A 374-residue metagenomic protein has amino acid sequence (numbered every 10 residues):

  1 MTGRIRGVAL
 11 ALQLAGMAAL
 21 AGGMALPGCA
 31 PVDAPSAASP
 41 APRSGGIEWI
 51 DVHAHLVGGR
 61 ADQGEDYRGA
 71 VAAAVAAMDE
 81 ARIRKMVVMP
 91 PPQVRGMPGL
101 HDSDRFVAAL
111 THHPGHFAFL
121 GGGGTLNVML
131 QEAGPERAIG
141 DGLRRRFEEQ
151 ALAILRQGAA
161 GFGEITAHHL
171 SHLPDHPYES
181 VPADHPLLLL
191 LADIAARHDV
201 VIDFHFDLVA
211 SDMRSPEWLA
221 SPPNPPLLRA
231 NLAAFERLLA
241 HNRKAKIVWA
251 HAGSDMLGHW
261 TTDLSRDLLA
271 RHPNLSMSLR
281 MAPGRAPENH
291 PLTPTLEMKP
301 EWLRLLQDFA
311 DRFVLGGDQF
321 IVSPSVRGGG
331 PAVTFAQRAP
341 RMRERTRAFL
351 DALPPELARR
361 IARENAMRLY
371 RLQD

Functional and structural regions predicted by a protein language model:
M1-G16: Bacterial N-terminal signal peptides that target proteins for export
V32-A108: An N-terminally biased module of ancient metal coordination in phosphate/nucleic-acid-related enzymes
P42-R43, V75-E80, D104-F117, Q150-G158 (+4 more regions): Acidic (Asp/Glu)-rich catalytic clusters
I50-A54, M86-V88, A118-G122, F162-E164 (+4 more regions): Hydrophobic faces of well-ordered beta-strands that scaffold small-molecule active sites in alpha/beta enzyme cores
A54-A70, L130-A138, D175-Y178, A220-N224 (+2 more regions): Acidic/histidine-rich helix-loop elements that form or flank divalent-metal/phosphate-binding sites at the catalytic
R68, V75, A230-A233, K246-D374: H/E-rich (His + Asp/Glu) clusters that bind or coordinate divalent metals
L100-V201, F206-A210, M281: Active-site gating/metal-coordination segments in enzymes
